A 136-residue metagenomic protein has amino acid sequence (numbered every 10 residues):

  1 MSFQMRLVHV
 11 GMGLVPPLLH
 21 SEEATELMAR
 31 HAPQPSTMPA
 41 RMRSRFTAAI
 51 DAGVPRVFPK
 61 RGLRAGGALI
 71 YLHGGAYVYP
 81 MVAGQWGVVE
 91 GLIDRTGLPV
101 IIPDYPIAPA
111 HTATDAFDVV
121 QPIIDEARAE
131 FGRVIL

Functional and structural regions predicted by a protein language model:
M1-R61: A glycine/proline-hinged amphipathic helix-loop "lid/cap" segment that gates access to hydrophobic ligand pockets
G66-G75: Short beta-strand element of the alpha/beta-hydrolase
A68, G97-I101: A fold-wide structural signal in alpha/beta-hydrolase
Y79-E90: The serine-hydrolase catalytic nucleophile loop
V88, I102-R133: Catalytic nucleophile-loop/oxyanion-hole region of alpha/beta-hydrolase and closely related hydrolase-like folds
V88-L98: A short, Lys/Arg-enriched amphipathic alpha-helix followed by its capping loop at the start of a domain
